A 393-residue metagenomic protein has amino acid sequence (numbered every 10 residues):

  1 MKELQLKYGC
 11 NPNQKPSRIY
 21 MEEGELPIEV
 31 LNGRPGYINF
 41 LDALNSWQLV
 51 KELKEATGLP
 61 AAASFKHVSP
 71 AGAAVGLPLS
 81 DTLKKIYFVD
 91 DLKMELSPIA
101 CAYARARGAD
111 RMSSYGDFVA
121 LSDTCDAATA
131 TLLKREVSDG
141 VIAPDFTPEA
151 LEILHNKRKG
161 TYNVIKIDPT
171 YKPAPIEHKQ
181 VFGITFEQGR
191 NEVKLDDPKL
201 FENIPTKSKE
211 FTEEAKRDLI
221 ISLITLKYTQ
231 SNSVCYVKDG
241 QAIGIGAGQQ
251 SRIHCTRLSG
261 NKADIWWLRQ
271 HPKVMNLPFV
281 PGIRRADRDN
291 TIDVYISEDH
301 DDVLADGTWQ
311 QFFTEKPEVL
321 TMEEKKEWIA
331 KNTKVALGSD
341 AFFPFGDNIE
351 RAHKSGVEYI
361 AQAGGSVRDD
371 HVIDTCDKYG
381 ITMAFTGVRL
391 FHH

Functional and structural regions predicted by a protein language model:
M1-D197, A215-S233: Active-site loops and adjacent core secondary-structure elements that bind or stabilize anionic groups
E22-R34, A109-Y115, Q188-K209, A286-T308 (+2 more regions): Gly-rich Lys/Arg/Thr-decorated short loops/hinges at beta-loop-alpha junctions or inter-strand turns that position
E52, Y228, I265-R269, K354 (+1 more regions): Conserved helix-loop functional segments at active or binding sites
A56-S64, V164-I167, S231-K238, L268-F279 (+1 more regions): Flexible, glycine/charged-enriched surface loops at secondary-structure junctions
S69, C125, K238-Q241, Q249 (+2 more regions): Active-site-proximal loop/turn and secondary-structure-junction residues that shape catalytic pockets, frequently
A71, L121-S122, R135-I165, T170-K172 (+5 more regions): C-terminal binding/interaction regions
A71-M112, I243-F342: Glycine- and Gly-Pro-enriched alpha-helical subdomains that act as flexible, kink-prone "lid/hinge" or packing modules
T124, N203-E214, F343: Bateman/CBS regulatory modules and CBS-like beta-alpha motifs in cytosolic regions of diverse proteins
